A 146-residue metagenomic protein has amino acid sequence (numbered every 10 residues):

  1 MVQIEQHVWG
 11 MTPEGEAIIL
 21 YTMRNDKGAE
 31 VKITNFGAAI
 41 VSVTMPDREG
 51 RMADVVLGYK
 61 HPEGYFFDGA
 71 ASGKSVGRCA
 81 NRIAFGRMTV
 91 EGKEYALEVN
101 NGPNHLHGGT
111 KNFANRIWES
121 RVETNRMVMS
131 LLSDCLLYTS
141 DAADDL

Functional and structural regions predicted by a protein language model:
M1, P62-G69: Short, positively charged
M1-H7, V31, S120, N125 (+1 more regions): Generic structural motif
I4-Y59, E63, R78-A80, A84-E94: Beta-strand-rich N-terminal accessory domains
M23, M129-S133: Short beta-strand segments that buttress and anchor functional surface loops
G28, G102, S133-L137: Short beta-turn/strand-loop junction motif enriched in small, turn-promoting residues
A39-S42, N104-H107, L136-L137: A short local loop/turn or secondary-structure capping micro-motif enriched for an aromatic residue
S72-S130: An extended acidic
Y138-L146: Single conserved hydrophobic/aromatic residue that forms the stacking wall/gate of nucleotide- or nucleobase-binding
